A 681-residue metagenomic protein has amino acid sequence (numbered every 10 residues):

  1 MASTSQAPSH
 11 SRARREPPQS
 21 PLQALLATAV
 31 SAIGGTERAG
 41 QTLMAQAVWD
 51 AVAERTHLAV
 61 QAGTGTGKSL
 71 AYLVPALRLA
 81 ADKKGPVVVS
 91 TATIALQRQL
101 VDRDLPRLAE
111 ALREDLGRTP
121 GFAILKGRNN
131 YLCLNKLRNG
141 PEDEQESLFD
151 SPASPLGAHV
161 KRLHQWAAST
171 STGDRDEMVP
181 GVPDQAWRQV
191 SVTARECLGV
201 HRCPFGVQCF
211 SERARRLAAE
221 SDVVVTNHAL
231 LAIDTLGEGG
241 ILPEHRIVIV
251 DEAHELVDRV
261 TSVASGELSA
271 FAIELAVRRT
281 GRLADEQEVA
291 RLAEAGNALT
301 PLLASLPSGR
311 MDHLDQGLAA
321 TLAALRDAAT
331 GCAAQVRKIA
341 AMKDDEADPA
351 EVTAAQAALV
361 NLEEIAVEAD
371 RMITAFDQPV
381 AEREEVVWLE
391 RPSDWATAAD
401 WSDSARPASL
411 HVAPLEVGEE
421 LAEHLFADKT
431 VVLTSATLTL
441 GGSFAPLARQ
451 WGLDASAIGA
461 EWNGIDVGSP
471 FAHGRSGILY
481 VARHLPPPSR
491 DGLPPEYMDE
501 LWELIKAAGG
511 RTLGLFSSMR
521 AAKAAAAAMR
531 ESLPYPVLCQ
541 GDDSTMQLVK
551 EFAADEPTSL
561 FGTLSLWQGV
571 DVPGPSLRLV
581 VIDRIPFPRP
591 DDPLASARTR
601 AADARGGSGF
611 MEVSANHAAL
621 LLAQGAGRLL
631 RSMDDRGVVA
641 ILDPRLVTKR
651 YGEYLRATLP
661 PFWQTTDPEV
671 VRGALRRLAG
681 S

Functional and structural regions predicted by a protein language model:
A2-S31, K84-D222, A334-D345, A405 (+1 more regions): A substrate-engagement module of RecA-like helicase motors
H10-V60: Conserved pre-motif I regulatory segment
E54-P75: Walker A/P-loop
Y72, R78, R98, D102-P106 (+4 more regions): Signature of the SF2 helicase/ATPase Hel1-core->accessory helical subdomain module
P86-A95, V432-A436, G510-S517, A640-L642: Conserved RecA-like ASCE P-loop NTPase motor core of nucleic-acid helicases/translocases
R188-D222, G237-G239, I339-L485, G492-D499 (+3 more regions): A contiguous, basic/glycine-rich beta-loop/short-helix subdomain that forms a polymer-engagement track
P470-F471, A482-G492, D543-V647: Conserved RecA-like P-loop NTPase helicase motor core
S517-G541: Conserved helicase motor "Helicase C" RecA-like lobe of SF1/SF2 P-loop NTPases
